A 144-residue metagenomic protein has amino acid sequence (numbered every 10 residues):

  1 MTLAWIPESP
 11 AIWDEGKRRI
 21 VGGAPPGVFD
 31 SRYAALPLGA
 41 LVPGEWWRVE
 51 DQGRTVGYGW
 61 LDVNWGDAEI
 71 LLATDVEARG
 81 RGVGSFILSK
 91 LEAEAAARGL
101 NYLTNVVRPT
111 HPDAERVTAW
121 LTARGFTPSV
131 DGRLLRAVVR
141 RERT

Functional and structural regions predicted by a protein language model:
M1-L36: Short amphipathic alpha-helix that is part of the acyltransferase structural core
L36-R48: A short helix-loop-beta-strand connector motif used in the catalytic cores of GNAT acetyltransferases and, in some
R48, G53-D62, E69: Conserved beta-strand in the GNAT
W65-E69, G132-L134: A generic structural signal for beta-strand entry/edge sites
L71-G80, P109: A short, internal acetyl-CoA/4′-phosphopantetheine-binding micro-motif in the GNAT/acyltransferase core
G80-A96, A119: Conserved acetyl-CoA-binding loop-helix of GNAT-fold acetyltransferases
A95-T110: Conserved GNAT acetyl-CoA-binding A-motif
P112-T118, T122-T144: C-terminal "cap" of GNAT-fold acetyltransferases
